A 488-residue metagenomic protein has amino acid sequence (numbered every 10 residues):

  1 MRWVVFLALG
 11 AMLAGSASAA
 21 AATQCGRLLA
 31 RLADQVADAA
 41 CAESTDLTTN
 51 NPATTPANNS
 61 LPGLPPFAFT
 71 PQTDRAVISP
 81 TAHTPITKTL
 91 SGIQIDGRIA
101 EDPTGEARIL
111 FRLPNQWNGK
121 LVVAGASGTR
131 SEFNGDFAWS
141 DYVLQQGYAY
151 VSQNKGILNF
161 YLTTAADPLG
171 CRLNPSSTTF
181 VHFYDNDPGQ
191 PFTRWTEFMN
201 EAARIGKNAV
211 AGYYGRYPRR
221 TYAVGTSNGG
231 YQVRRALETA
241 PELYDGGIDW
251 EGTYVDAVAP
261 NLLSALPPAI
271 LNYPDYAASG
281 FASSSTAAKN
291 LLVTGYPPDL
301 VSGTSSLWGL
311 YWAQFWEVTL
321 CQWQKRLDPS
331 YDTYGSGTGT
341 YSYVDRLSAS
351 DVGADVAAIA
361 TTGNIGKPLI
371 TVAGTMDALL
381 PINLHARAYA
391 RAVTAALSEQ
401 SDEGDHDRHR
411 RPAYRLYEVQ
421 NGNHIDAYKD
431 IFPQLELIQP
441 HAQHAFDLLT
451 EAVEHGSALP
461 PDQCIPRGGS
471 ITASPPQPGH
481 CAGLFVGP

Functional and structural regions predicted by a protein language model:
V4-G15: Bacterial N-terminal signal peptides
A17-A21: Sec/Tat signal peptide C-region and signal peptidase I cleavage site
A22-P488: C-terminal His-loop and adjacent cap/lid subdomain of alpha/beta-hydrolase
